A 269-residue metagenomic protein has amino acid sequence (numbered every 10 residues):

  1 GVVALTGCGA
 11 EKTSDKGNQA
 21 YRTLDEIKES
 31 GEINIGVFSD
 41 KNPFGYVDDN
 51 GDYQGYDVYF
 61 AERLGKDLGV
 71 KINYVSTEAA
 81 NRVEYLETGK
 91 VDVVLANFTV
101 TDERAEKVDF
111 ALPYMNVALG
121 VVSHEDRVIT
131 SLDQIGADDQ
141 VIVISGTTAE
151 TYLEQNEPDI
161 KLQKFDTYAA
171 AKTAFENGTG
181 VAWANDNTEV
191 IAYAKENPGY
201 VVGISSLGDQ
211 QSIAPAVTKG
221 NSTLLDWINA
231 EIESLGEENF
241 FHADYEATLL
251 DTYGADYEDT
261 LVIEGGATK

Functional and structural regions predicted by a protein language model:
V3-G7: C-terminal motif of bacterial Sec signal peptides marking the signal peptidase cleavage site
G9-K12, V58-D67, D133, S145-T147 (+1 more regions): Extended ligand-binding regions for polar small-molecule ligands
A10-G17, T148-F165, V202-S206, I232-K269: Ligand-binding clefts/hinges and TM-proximal coupling segments of bilobed small-molecule sensing domains
S14-N97: Extracytoplasmic small-molecule ligand-binding "clamshell" domains of the periplasmic binding protein/Venus flytrap
E26, S123-Q140: Flexible hinge/capping segments at coil-to-helix
N73-E84, V128, S145, Q163-N177 (+1 more regions): Short helix-initiation/N-cap motifs at beta->coil->alpha
E84, F98-E106, E154-Q155, E176-N177 (+1 more regions): A ligand-binding cleft/hinge motif common to bilobed small-molecule-binding domains
N116-S123, I191-I232, D251-K269: Periplasmic-binding protein-like
